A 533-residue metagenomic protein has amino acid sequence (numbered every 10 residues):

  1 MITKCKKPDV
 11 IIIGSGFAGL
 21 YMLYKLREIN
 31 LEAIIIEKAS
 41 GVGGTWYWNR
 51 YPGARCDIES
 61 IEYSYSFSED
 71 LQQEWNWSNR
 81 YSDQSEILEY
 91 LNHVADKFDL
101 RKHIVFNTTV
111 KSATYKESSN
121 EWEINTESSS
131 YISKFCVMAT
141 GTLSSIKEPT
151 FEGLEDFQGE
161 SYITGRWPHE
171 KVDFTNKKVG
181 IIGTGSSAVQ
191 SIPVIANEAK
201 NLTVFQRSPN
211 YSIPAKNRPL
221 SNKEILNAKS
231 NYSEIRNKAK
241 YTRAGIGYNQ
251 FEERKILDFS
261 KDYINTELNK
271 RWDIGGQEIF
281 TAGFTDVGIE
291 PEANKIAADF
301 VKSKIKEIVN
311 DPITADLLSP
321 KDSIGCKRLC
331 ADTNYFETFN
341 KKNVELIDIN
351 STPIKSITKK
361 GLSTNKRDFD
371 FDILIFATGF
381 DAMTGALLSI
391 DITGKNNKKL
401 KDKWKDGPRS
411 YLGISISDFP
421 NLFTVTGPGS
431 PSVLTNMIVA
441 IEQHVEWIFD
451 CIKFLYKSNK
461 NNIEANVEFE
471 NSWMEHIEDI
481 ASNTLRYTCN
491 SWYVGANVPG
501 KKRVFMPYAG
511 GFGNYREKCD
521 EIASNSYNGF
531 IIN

Functional and structural regions predicted by a protein language model:
I2-V10, S15-L20, Y24-E155, E170-K171 (+3 more regions): N-terminal FAD-binding dinucleotide-binding subdomain shared by FAD-dependent oxidases/monooxygenases
Q158-S161: Active-site-adjacent "gating/activation" loops or surface patches in catalytic cores
T164-R166: Active-site glycine-rich loop that binds ribose-phosphate moieties when present
P168, V172-F174, V179-I182: A conserved hydrophobic secondary-structure block that centers on an alpha-helix together with its immediately flanking
I192: Ligand/cofactor pocket segment of small-molecule handling proteins
